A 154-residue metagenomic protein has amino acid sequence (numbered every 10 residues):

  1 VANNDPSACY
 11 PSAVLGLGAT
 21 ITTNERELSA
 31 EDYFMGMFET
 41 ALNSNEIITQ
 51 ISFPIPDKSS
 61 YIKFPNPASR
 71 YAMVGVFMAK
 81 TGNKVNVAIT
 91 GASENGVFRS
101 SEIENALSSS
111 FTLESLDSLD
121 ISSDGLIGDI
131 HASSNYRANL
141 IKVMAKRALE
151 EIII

Functional and structural regions predicted by a protein language model:
V1-I154: C-terminal structural segment of proteins
